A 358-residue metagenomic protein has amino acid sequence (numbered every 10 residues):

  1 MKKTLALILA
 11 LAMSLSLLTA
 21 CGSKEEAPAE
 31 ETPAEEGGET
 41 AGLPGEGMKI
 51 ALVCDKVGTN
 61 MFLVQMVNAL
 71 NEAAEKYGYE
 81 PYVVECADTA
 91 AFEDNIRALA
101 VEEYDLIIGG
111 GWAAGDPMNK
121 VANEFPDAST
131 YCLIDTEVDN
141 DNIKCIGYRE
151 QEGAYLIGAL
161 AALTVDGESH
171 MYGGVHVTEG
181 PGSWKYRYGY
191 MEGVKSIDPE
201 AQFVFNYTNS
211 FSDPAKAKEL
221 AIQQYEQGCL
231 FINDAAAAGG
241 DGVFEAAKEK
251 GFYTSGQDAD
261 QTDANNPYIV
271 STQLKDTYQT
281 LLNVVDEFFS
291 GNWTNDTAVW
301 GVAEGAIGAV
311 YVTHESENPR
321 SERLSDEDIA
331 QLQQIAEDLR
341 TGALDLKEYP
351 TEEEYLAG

Functional and structural regions predicted by a protein language model:
M1-L11: Positively charged n-region of N-terminal signal peptides that target proteins for export
S16-A20: C-terminal motif of bacterial Sec signal peptides marking the signal peptidase cleavage site
S23-G358: A residue-level marker of the well-folded mature domains of exported/periplasmic proteins
